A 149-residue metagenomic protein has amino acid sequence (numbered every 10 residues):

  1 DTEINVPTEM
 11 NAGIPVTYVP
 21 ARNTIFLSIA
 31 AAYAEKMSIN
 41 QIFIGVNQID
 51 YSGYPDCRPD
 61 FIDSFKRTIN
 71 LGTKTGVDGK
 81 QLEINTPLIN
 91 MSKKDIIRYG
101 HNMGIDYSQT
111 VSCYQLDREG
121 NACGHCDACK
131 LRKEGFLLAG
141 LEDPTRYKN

Functional and structural regions predicted by a protein language model:
D1-N149: Nucleotide-activated chemistry modules centered on ATP-dependent adenylation/adenylyltransferase
